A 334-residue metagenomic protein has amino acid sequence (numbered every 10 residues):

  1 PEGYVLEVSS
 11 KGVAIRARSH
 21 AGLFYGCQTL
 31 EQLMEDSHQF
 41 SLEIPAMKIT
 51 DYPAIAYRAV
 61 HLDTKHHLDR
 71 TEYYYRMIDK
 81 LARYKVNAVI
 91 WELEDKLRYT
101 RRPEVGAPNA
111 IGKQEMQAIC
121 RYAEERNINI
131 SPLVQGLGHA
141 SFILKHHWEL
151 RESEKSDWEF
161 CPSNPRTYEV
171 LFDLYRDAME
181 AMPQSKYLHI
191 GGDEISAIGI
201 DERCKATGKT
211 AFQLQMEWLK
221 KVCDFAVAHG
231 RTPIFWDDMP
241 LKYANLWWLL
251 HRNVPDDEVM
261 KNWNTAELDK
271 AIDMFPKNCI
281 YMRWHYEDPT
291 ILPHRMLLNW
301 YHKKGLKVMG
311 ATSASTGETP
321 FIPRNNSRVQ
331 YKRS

Functional and structural regions predicted by a protein language model:
P1, L42, W91-E94, G310-G317: A generic structural motif
P1, R18, T64, M239 (+2 more regions): Structural motif
P1-I55: Contiguous, structured surface segment used for ligand recognition
A46-K65, T312-E318: N-terminal small/glycine-rich loop or linker at the start of catalytic domains across soluble metabolic enzymes
A54-D238, L246-W247, N253-D257, I280-M282 (+1 more regions): Substrate-binding cleft of carbohydrate-active enzyme catalytic domains
A82, R121-E125, M179-P183, D269-P276 (+1 more regions): Acidic (Asp/Glu)-rich catalytic clusters
I234-W284, P289-W300, G317-V329: Substrate-binding cleft/loops of secretory-pathway carbohydrate-active enzymes
G305-A314, P320-S334: Structured mid-domain segments that build the active-site/substrate or prosthetic-cofactor binding neighborhood
